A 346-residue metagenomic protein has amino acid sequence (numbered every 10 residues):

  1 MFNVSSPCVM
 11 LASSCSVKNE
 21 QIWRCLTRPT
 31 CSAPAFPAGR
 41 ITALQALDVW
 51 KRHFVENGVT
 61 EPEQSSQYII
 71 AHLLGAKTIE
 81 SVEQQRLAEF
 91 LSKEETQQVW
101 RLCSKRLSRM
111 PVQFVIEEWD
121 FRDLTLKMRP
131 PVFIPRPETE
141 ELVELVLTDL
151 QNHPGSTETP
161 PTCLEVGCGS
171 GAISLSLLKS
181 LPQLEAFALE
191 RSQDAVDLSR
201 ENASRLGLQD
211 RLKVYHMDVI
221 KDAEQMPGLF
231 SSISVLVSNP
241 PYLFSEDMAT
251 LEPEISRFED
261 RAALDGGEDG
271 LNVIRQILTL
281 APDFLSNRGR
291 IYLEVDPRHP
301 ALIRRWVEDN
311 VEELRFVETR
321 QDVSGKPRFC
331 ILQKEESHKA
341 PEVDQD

Functional and structural regions predicted by a protein language model:
M1-A38: N-terminal mitochondrial targeting presequence
F2, I70-D149: Conserved AdoMet
S16, P37-W50, E61, P111: Short, structural beta-strand-to-alpha-helix junction motif
I69, R109, T139, I173 (+5 more regions): Residue-level signal for inorganic ion chemistry
E141-T250: Conserved SAM/SAH cofactor-binding pocket of Class I
P241-V273: Mobile active-site "lid"/loop adjacent to the S-adenosyl-L-methionine
E268-K334: Conserved Class I SAM-dependent methyltransferase catalytic core
E336-D346: Flexible, glycine-/basic-rich loop-and-beta segments that form/coincide with the SAM-dependent methyltransferase
